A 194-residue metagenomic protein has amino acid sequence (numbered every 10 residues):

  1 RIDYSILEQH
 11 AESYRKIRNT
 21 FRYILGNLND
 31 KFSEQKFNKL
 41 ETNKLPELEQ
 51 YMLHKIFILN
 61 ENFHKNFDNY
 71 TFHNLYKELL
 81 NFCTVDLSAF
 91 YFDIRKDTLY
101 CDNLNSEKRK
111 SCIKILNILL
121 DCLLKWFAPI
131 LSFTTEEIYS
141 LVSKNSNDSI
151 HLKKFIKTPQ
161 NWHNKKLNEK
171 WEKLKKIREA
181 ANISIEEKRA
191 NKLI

Functional and structural regions predicted by a protein language model:
R1-E12, N69, H73, N164-E172: Conserved phosphate-binding loops in nucleotide/dinucleotide-binding enzymes
R1-L25, K77-L80, S111-E136: Structured ligand/cofactor/substrate-binding pocket environments in proteins
T20, I24-N27, N66, F90: Generic N-terminal helix/loop capping motif
D30-H64, F92-I194: Acidic, turn-prone loop/beta-hairpin segments
F63, F67-L79: Active-site lining segments of carbohydrate-active enzymes
T84: Conserved oxyanion/phosphate-binding beta-strand-loop segments in alpha/beta enzyme cores
